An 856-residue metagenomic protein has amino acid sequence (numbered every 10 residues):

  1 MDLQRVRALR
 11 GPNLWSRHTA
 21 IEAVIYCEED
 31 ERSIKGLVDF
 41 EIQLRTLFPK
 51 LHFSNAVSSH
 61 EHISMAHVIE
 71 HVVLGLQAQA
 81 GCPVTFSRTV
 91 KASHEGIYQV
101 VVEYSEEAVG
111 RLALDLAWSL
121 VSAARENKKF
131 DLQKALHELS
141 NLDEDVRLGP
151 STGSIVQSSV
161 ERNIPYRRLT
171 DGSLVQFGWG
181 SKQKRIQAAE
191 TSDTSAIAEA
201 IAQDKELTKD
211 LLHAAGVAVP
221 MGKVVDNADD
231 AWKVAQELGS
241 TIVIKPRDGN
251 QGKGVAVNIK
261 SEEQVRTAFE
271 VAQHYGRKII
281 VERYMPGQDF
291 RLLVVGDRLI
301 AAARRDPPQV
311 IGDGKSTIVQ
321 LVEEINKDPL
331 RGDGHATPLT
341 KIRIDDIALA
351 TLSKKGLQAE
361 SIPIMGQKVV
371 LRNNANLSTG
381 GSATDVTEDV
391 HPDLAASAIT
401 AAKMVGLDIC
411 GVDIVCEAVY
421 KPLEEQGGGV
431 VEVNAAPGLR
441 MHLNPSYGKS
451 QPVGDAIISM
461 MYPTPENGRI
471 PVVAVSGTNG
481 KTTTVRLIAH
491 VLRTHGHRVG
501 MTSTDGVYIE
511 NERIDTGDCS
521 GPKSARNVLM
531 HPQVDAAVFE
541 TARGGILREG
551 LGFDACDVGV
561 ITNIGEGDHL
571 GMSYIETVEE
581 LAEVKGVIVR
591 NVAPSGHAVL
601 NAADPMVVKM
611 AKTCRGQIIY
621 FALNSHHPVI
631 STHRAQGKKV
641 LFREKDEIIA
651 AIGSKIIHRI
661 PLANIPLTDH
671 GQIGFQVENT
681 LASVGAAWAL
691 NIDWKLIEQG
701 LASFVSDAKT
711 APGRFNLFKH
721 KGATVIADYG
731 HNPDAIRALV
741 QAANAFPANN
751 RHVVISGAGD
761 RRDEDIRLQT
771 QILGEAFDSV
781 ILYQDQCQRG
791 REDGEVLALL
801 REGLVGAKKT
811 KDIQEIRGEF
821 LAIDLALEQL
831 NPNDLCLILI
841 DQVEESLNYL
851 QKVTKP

Functional and structural regions predicted by a protein language model:
M1-E161, R298-Q320, I347, T351-K354 (+2 more regions): ATP-dependent carboxylate activation and anion-phosphoryl transfer catalytic cores that bind Mg-ATP to form
L3, G11-S58, V473, R486 (+3 more regions): ATP-dependent carboxylate-amine ligase
H67, V160, K184-I344, P392: Active-site nucleotide/adenylate-binding loops and adjacent lid/helix of ATP-dependent enzymes
G96-E237, N250: Conserved N-proximal alpha/beta basic substrate-recognition cap immediately N-terminal to, or forming the N-lobe
S159, D413, T502, E540 (+7 more regions): Residue-level signal for inorganic ion chemistry
T464-G506: Walker A (P-loop) phosphate-binding motif
N511-V629, N664-T668, P733, R737: Flexible active-site lid/hinge loop adjacent to a nucleotide/diphosphate and Mg2+-phosphate binding pocket
I575-A582, G586, G596, R615-R737: Adenine nucleotide phosphate-binding catalytic loops in nucleotide-utilizing enzymes
